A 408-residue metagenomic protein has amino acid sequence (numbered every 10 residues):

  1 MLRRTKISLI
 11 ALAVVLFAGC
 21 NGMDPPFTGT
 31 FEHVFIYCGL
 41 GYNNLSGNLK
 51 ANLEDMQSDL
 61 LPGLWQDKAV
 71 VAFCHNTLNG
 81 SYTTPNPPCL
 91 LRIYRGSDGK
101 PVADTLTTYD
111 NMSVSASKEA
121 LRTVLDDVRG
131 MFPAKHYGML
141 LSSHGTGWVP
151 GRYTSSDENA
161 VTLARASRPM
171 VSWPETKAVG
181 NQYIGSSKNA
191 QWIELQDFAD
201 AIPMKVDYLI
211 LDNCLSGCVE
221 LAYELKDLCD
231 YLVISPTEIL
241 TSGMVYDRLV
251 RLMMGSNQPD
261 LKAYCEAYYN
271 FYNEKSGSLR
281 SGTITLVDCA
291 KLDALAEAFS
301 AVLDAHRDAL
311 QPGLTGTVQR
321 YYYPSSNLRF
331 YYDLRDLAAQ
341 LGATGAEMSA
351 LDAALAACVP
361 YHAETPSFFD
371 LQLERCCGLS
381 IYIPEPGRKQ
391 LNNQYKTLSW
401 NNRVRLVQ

Functional and structural regions predicted by a protein language model:
M1-L9, S235: Bacterial N-terminal signal peptides that target proteins for export
I10-V14: Hydrophobic helical h-region of N-terminal Sec-dependent signal peptides in bacterial secretory/periplasmic proteins
L16-G19: C-terminal motif of bacterial Sec signal peptides marking the signal peptidase cleavage site
N21-A134, Y395: N-terminal extension/subdomain marker
P26-T28, R165-Q408: Terminal, contiguous helix-loop blocks that mediate binding/assembly
V34-C38, A69-C74, G138-L141, D207-L211 (+2 more regions): Structural recognition of the beta-strand scaffold that forms the well-ordered cores of secreted hydrolase catalytic
L45-G47, G80-Y82, V149, L221 (+2 more regions): Short acidic, gly/pro-rich beta-turn/loop elements at beta-sheet edges and active-site/ligand-binding grooves
H75-Y82, P88-V102, S113-M204, N213-C214 (+2 more regions): Catalytic-core segments of thiol-dependent peptidases
